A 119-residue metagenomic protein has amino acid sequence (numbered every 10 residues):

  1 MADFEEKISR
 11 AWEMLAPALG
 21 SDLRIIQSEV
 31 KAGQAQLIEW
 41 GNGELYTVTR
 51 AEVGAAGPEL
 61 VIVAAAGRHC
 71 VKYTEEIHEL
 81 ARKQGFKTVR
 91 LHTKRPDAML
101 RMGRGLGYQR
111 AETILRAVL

Functional and structural regions predicted by a protein language model:
M1-L23: Short amphipathic alpha-helix that is part of the acyltransferase structural core
D22-I25, I62: Intrinsically disordered, low-complexity terminal regulatory regions
E29: Extracytoplasmic strand-loop-helix segments at the start of, or within, the mature domains of secreted/periplasmic
A32-H69: Conserved donor-binding loop and adjoining core beta-sheet/short helix segment in diverse acyl/aminoacyl transferases
Q36-L37, L106-A111: Short secondary-structure junctions
G41-E44, K83-K87, A111: Short glycine/proline-enriched coil/turn segments at helix->beta-strand junctions
A56-L106: Acyl-donor binding region in acyl/amide transferases
Q109-L119: Conserved catalytic-core motifs of GNAT/GCN5-like acyltransferases
